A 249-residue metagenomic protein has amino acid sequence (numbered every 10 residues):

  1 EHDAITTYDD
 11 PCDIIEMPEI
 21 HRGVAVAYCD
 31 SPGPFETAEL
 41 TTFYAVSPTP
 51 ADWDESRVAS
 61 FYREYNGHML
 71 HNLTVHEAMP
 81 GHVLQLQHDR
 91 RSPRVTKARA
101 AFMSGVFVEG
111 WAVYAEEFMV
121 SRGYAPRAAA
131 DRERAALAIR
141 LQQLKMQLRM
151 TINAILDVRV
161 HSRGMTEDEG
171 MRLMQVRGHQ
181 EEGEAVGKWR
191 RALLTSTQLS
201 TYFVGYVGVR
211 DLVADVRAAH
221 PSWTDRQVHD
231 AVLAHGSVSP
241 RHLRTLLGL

Functional and structural regions predicted by a protein language model:
E1-L249: Long, His/Glu/Asp-enriched segments that create or flank divalent metal/ion-associated functional microenvironments
